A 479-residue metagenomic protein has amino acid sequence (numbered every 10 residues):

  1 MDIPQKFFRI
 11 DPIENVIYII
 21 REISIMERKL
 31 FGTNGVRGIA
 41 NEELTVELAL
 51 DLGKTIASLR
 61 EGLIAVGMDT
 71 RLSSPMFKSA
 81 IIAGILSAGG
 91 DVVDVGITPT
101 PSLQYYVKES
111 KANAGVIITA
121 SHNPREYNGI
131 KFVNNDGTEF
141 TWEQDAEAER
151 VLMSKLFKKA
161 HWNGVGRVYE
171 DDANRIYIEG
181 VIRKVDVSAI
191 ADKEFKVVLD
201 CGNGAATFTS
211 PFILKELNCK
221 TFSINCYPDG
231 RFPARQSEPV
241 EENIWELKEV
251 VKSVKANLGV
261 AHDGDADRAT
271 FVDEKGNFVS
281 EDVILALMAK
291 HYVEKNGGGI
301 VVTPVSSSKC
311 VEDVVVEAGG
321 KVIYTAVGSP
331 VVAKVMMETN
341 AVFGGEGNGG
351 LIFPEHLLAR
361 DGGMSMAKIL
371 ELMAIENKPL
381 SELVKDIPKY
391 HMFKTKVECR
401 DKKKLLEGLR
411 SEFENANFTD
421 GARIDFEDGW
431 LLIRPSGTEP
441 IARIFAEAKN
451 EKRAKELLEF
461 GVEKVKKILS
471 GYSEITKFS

Functional and structural regions predicted by a protein language model:
M1-I25: N-terminal amphipathic/basic-hydrophobic helices that include classical n-h-c signal peptides and signal-anchor
I17-G89, N113-A114, G166-V197: An N-terminal, well-structured beta->alpha segment
M26, I39, N128-V254: Gly/Ser/Thr-enriched, mixed-charge loops and adjacent short helices that form phosphate/oxyanion-binding elements
K54, S58, I64-N128, I213-V272: N-terminal small/polar loop signature for handling phosphorylated ligands or for N-terminal nucleophile
T141, S223-N225, N277-N296, S329 (+1 more regions): Gly/Ser/Thr-rich active-site loops/lids in small-molecule metabolic enzymes that frequently grip phosphoryl groups
A146-E179, R183, E274-G347, I352: Proline/glycine-rich low-complexity loops and linkers
L258, N296-S479: Phosphate-binding and adjacent anionic-ligand microenvironments
